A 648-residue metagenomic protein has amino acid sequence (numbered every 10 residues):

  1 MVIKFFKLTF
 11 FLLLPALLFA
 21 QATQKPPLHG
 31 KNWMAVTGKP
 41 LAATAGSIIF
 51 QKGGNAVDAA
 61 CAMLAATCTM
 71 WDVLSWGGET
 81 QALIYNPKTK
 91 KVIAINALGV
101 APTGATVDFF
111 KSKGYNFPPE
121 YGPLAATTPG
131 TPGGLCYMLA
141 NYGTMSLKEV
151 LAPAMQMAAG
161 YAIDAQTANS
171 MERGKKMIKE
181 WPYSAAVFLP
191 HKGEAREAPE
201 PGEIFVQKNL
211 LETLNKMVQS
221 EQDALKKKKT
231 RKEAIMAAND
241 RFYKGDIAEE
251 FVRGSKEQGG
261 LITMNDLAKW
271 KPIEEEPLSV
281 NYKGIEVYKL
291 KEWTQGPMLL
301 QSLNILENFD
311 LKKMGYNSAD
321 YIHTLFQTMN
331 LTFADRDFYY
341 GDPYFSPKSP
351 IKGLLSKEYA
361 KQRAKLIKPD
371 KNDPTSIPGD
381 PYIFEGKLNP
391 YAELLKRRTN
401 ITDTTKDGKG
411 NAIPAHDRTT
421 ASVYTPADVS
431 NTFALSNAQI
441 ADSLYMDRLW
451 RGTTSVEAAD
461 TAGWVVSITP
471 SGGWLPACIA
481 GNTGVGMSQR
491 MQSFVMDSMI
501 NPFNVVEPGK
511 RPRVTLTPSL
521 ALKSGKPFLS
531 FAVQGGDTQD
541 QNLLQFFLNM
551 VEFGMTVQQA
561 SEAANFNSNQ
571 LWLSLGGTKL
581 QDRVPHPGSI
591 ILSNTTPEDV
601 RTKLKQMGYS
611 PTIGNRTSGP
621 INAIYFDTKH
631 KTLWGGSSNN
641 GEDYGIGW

Functional and structural regions predicted by a protein language model:
M1-A22: Bacterial Sec-dependent N-terminal signal peptides
Q21-T44, I48, N55-A237, F242-T294: Noncatalytic scaffold domains of N-terminal-nucleophile
T69-A94, R253, G260-T263, V423-L449 (+5 more regions): Active-site rim segments in enzyme catalytic domains, especially the processed small/beta chain of N-terminal
N239-K269, Q362-Y391, L475: Amphipathic alpha-helical
G296-K312, A521-L529, G536-S561, S568: M16/insulysin-pitrilysin zinc metalloprotease superfamily fold
L311-S471, N482, N615: Internal maturation/activation junctions in enzymes
F333, A462, G509-P512, L543-L544 (+1 more regions): Extended C-terminal subregions enriched in glycine
